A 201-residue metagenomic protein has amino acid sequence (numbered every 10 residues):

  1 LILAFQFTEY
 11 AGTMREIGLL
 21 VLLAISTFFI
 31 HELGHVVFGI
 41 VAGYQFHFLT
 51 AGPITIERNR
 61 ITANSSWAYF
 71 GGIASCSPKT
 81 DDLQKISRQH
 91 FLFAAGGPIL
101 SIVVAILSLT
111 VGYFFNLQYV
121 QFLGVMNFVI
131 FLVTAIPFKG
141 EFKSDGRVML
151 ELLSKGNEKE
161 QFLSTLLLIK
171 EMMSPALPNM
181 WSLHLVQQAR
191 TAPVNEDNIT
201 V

Functional and structural regions predicted by a protein language model:
L1-L20: Topogenic membrane-insertion module of multi-pass membrane proteins
F7-A11, V37-L49, V111-Q118, K139-K143: Membrane-interface elements of multi-pass transporters and channels
I17-D81: Small-residue-rich helix-interface/hinge motifs
D82-M172: Hydrophobic transmembrane alpha-helical segments that form the core helix bundle of multi-pass membrane enzymes
Q161-S164, N195-V201: Generic helix N-cap/helix-start motif at coil->alpha-helix transitions
E171-Q187: Helix-turn-helix repeat elements of alpha-solenoid scaffolds
Q187-E196: Solenoid-like repeat scaffolds
